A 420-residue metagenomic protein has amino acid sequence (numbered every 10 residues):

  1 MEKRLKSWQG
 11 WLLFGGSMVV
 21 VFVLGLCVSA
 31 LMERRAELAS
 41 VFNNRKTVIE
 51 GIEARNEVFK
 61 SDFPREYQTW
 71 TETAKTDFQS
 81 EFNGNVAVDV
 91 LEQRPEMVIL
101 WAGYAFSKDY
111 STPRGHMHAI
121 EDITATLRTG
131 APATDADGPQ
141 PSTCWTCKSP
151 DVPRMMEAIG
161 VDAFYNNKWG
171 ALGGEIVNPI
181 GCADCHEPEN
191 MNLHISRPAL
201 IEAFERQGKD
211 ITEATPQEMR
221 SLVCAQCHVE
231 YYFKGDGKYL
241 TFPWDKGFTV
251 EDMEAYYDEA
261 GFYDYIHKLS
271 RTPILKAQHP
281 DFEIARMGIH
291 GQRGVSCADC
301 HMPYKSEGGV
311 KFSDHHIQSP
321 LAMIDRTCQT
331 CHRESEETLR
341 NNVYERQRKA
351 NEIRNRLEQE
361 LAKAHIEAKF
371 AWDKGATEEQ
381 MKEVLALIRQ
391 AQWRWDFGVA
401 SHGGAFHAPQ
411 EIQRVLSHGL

Functional and structural regions predicted by a protein language model:
K3-G15, L24-R114, E157-D299, P303-L420: Primarily the internal scaffold of c-type cytochrome electron-transfer domains, especially repeated/multiheme c-type
S107-S142, G174: Long, charge-dense tracts
L127-R128, T146, A391: OB-fold and OB-like beta-barrel modules that bind single-stranded nucleic acids
P141-P153, C185: Long, hydrophobic/aromatic-enriched structural stretches that serve as scaffold segments
